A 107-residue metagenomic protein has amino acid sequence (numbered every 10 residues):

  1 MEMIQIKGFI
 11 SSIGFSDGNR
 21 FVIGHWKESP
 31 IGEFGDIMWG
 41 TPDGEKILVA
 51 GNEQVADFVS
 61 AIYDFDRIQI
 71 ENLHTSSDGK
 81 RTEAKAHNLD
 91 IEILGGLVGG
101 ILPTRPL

Functional and structural regions predicted by a protein language model:
M1-I47: N-terminal ordered "arm"
F21-H25, K46-Q54, D90-G99: Short amphipathic beta-strand/extended segments with alternating polar/hydrophobic composition
G32-L73: Acidic, aromatic-enriched beta-alpha/helix-loop junctions
S60-L107: Internal, well-folded beta-alpha domain core
